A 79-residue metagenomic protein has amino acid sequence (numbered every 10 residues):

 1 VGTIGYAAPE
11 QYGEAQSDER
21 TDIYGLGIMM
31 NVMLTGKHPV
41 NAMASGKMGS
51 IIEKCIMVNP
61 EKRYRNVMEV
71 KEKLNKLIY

Functional and structural regions predicted by a protein language model:
V1-E10: Conserved activation segment of eukaryotic-like protein kinases, specifically the C-terminal portion of the activation
E14-D18: Activation segment
D22: Conserved catalytic-loop aspartate of Hanks-type protein kinases
L26-T35: Short, conserved alpha-helix in the C-lobe of eukaryotic-like protein kinase catalytic domains
L34-M43: Short proline-rich PxxP-based motifs
A44-V58: Conserved C-terminal C-lobe helix
R63: Conserved HRD-motif arginine in the catalytic loop of eukaryotic-like protein kinases
M68-Y79: Terminal C-lobe "cap" of eukaryotic-type protein kinase domains
